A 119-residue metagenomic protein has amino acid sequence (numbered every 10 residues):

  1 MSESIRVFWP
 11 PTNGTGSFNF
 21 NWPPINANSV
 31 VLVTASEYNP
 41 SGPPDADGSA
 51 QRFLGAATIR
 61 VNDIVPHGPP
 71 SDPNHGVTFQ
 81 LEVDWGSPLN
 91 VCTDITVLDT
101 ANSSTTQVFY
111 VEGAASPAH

Functional and structural regions predicted by a protein language model:
M1-H119: Extracellular attachment/recognition segments
